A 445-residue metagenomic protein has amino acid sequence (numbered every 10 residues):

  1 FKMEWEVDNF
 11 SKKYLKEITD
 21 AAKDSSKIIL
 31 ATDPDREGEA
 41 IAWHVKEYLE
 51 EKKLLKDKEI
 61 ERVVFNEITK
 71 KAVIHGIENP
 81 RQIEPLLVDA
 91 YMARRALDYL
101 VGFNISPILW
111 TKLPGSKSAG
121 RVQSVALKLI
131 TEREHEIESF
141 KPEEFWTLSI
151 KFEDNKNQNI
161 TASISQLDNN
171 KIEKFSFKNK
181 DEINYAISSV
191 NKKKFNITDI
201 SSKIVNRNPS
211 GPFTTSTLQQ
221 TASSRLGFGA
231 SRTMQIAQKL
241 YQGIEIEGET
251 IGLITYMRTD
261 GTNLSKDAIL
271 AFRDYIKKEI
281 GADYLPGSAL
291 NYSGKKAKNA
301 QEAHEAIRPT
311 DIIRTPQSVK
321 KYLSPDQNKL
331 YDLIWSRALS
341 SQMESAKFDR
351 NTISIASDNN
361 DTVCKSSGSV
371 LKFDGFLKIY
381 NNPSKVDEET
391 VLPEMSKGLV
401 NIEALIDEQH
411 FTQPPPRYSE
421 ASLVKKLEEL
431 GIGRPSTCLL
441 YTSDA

Functional and structural regions predicted by a protein language model:
F1-M92, F177: Intrinsically disordered, low-complexity regulatory segments
F1-V7, A119-Q242, R273-A289, K295-K298 (+1 more regions): Long, highly charged, low-complexity internal segments
T32-P34, Q220, R258: Short glycine-centered, acidic/aromatic-flanked micro-motifs in structured strand/loop junctions that mark active-site
P34-G38, N66-K70, F152-N155, D260-T262 (+1 more regions): Conserved nucleotide-binding/hydrolysis micro-motifs of P-loop NTPases
A72-F145: C-terminal or mid-to-C-terminal helical accessory/interaction module adjacent to the motor/catalytic core
E136, G243-Y256: Secretory-pathway/luminal and periplasmic proteins that interact with or process carbohydrate-rich
I251-F272: Accessory beta->alpha helical hairpin/"wing" motif in late/C-terminal subdomains of nucleic-acid enzymes
Y441-D444: Conserved small/polar residues in nucleotide/adenosyl-binding loops
